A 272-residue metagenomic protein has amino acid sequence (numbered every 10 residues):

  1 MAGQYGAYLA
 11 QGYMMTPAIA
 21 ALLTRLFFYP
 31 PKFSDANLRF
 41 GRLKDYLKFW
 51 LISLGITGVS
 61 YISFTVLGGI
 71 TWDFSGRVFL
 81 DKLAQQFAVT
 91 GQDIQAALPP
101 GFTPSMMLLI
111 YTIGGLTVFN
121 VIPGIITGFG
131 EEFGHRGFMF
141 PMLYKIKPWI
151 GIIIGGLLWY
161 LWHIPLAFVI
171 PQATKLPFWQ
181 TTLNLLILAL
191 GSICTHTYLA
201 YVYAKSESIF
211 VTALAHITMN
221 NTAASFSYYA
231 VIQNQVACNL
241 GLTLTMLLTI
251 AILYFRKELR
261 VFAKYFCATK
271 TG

Functional and structural regions predicted by a protein language model:
M1-G128, G155, A224-G272: Specific transmembrane helices
T112-T269: Transmembrane helix-loop-helix hairpins at the membrane interface of multi-pass integral membrane proteins
